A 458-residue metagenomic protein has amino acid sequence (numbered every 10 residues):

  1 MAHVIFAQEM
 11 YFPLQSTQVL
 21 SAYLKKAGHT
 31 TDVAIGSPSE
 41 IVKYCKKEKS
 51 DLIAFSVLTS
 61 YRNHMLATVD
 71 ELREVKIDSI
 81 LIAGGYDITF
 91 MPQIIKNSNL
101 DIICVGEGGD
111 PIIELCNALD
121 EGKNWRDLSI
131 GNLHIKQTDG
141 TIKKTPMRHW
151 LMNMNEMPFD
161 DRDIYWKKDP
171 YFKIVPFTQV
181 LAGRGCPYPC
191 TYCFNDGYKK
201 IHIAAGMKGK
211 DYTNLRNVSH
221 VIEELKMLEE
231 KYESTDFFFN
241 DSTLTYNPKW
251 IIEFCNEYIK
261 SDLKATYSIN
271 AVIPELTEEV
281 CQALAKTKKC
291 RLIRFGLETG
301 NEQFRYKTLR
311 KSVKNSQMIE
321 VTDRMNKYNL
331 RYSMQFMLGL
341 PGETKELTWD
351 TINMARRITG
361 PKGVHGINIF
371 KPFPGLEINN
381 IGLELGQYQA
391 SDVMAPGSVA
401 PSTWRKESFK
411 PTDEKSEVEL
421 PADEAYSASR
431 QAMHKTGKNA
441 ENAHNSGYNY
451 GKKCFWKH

Functional and structural regions predicted by a protein language model:
A2-F12, S16-T17, S21, H134-T138 (+2 more regions): C-terminal accessory regions of radical SAM enzymes
H3, E9-M10, S16, L20-Y23 (+3 more regions): Glycine-rich beta-alpha loop elements in corrinoid/cobalamin-binding modules across cobalamin-dependent enzymes
L58, Y267-N270, T322-Y328, Y332-M334 (+2 more regions): Conserved N-terminal glycine/acidic-rich loop preference
L58, Y86, S242-L244, N270-P274 (+3 more regions): Active-site beta-loop-alpha junctions enriched in small/polar residues
V75-S79, L100, A265, K289-C290 (+2 more regions): A short helix->loop->beta-strand "cap" motif at the edges of active sites that frequently abuts
I94-I113, K286-I293, D350-I367: Structural recognition of alpha->loop->beta junctions
N155, F159-Y332, N353: Radical SAM [4Fe-4S] cluster-binding motif and immediate context
